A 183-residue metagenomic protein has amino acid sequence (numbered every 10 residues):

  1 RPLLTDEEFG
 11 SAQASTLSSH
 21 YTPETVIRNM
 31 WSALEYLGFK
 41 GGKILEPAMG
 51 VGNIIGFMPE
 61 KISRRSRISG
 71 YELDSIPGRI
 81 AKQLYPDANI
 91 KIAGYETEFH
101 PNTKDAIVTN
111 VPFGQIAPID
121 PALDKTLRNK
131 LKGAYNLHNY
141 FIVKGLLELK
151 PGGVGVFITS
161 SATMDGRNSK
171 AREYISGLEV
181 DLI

Functional and structural regions predicted by a protein language model:
R1-L84, A88: Class I S-adenosyl-L-methionine
G42, D105, D181: Conserved acidic residues
I62-S63, D87-A88, L123-L127, R172-I175: Glycine-rich, phosphate-binding/catalytic loops in enzymes
S69, K91, I183: General small-molecule cofactor/ligand-binding pocket signal
S75, G133-I183: Conserved Class I SAM-dependent methyltransferase catalytic core
I92-E98: Conserved SAM/SAH-binding loop
F99-V108: A short acidic, Gly/Pro-enriched loop at the edge of an enzyme's catalytic core that lines a small-molecule cofactor
V111-F141, T163: Mobile active-site "lid"/loop adjacent to the S-adenosyl-L-methionine
